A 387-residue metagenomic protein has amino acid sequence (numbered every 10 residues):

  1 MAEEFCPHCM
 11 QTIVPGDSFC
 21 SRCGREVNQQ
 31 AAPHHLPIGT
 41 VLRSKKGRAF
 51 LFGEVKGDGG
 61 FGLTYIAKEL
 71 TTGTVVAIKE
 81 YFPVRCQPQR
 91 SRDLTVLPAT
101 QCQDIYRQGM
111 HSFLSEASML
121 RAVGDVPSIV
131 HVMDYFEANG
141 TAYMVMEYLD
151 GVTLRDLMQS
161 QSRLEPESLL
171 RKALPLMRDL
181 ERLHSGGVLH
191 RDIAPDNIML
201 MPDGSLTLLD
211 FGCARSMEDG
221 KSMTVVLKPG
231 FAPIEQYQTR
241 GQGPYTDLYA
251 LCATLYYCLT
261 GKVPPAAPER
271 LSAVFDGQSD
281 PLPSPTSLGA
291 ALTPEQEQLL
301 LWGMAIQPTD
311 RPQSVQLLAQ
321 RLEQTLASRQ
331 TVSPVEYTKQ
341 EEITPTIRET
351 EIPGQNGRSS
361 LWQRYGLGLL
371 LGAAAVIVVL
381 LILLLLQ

Functional and structural regions predicted by a protein language model:
G53-G59, T64: Protein kinase glycine-rich loop
R90-A122: AlphaC helix of the eukaryotic protein kinase fold
Y135: Activation-segment/catalytic-loop signature of the eukaryotic protein kinase fold
N139-T153, L157: Conserved short submotifs of the Hanks-type protein kinase catalytic core that shape the nucleotide-binding pocket
K172-A173: Activation segment signature within eukaryotic-like protein kinase domains
H184-L200: Catalytic-loop of the protein kinase fold
G230-R329: C-terminal lobe helix-coil module of Hanks-type protein kinase domains
